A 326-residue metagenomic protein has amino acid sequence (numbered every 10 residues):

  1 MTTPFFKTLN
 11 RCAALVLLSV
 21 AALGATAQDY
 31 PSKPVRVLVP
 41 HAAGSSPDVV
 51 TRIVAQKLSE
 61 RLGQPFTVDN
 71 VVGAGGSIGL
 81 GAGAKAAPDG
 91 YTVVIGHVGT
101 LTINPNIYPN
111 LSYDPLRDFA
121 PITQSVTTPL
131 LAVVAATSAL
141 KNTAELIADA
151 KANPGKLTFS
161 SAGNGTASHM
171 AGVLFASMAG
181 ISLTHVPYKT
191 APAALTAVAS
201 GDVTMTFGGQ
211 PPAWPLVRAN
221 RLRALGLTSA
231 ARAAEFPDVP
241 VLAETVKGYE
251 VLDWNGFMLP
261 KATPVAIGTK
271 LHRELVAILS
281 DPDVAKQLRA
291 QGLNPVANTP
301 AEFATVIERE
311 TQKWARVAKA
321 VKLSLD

Functional and structural regions predicted by a protein language model:
T2-V16: Bacterial N-terminal signal peptides that target proteins for export
A21-T26: N-terminal signal peptide c-region/cleavage motif recognized by signal peptidases
A27-R117, K156, N164, G180-M205 (+3 more regions): N-terminal (or domain-start) structured segment
S32-P34, S177-M178, R218-A219, V265-D326: An extracytoplasmic/periplasmic, membrane-proximal ligand-sensing/linker region
V49, I53, K57, I78 (+15 more regions): Extracytoplasmic/secreted proteins, especially bacterial periplasmic and envelope-associated proteins
K85-Y91, N106-A193, L242, K247 (+1 more regions): Hinge/capping helix and adjacent helix->loop/strand transition within the periplasmic-binding protein
L101-N110, L174-M178, M205-P237: A ligand-binding cleft/hinge motif common to bilobed small-molecule-binding domains
